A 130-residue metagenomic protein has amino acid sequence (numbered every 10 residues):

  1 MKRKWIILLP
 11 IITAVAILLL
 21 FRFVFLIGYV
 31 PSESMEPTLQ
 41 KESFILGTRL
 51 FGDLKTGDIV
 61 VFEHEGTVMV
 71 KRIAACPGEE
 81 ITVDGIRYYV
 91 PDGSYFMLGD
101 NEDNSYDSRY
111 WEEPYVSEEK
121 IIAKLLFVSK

Functional and structural regions predicted by a protein language model:
M1-K130: Extended hydrophobic leader/signal-anchor segments used for secretion and membrane insertion
